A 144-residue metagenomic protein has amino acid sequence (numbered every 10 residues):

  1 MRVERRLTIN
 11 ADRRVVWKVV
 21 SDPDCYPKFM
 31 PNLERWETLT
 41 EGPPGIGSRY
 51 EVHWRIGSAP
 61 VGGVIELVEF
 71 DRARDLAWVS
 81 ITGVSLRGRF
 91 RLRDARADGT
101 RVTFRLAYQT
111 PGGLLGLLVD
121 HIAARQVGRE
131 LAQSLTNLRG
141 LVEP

Functional and structural regions predicted by a protein language model:
M1-G45, G140: Hydrophobic ligand-binding cavity/cleft-lining segments
R2, T8, E66, A77 (+2 more regions): Conserved beta-strand segments that form the floor/walls of ligand-binding pockets within enzyme and binding domains
E4, E37-T38, R55, V119-I122: Conserved short-loop catalytic and cofactor-binding motifs
T8-D12, H53-G57, R93, R105-Q109: Solvent-exposed residues in well-ordered beta-strands and their adjoining turns, especially edge/terminal strands
D12, D22-C25, R72, A123 (+2 more regions): Amphipathic alpha-helical protein-protein interaction surfaces
R14-K18, K28, E69, D94-A97 (+3 more regions): Replace "anionic and nucleotidyl ligands
E37-R87, G99-R101, Q133-P144: Glycine-rich portal/gate segments that line the openings of hydrophobic small-molecule binding cavities
V79-Q133: Beta-strand/loop substructures that line and gate deep hydrophobic ligand-binding cavities in soluble
